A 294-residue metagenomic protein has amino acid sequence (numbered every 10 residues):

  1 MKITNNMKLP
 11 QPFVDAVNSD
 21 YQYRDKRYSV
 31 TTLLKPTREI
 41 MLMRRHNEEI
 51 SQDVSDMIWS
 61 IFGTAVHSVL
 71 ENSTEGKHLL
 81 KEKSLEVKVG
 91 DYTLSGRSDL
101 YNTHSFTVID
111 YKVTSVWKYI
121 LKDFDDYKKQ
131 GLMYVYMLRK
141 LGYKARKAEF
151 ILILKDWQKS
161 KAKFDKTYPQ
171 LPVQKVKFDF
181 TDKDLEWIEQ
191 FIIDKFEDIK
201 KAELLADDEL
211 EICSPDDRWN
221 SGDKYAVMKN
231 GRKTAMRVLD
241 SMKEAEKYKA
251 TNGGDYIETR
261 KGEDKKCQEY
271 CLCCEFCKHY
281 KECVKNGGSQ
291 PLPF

Functional and structural regions predicted by a protein language model:
M1-V108, S115-L121, D125, R139 (+2 more regions): Metal-dependent nuclease catalytic cores that hydrolyze phosphodiester bonds in DNA/RNA, characterized by
T4, M137-F294: Metal-dependent nuclease catalytic regions and adjoining charged, substrate-binding loops involved in nucleic-acid end
P36, H67, Y134, I192 (+1 more regions): A residue-level signal for conserved active-site and pocket-lining positions in enzyme catalytic cores
I40-L42, Y111, Y134, Q268 (+1 more regions): Broad hydrophobic/π-residue packing in well-ordered secondary structure
G63-H67, L132, K265: Non-catalytic, well-ordered alpha-helical scaffold segments
L80, T107-D110, A145-L152: A structural signal for short, well-ordered beta-strand segments and their strand-loop junctions that often border
K112-S115, L154: A short beta-strand motif that forms part of the nucleic acid-binding face of small beta-barrel RNA-binding folds
Y127-K140: An active-site-proximal "capping" alpha-helix that borders the catalytic cofactor pocket
